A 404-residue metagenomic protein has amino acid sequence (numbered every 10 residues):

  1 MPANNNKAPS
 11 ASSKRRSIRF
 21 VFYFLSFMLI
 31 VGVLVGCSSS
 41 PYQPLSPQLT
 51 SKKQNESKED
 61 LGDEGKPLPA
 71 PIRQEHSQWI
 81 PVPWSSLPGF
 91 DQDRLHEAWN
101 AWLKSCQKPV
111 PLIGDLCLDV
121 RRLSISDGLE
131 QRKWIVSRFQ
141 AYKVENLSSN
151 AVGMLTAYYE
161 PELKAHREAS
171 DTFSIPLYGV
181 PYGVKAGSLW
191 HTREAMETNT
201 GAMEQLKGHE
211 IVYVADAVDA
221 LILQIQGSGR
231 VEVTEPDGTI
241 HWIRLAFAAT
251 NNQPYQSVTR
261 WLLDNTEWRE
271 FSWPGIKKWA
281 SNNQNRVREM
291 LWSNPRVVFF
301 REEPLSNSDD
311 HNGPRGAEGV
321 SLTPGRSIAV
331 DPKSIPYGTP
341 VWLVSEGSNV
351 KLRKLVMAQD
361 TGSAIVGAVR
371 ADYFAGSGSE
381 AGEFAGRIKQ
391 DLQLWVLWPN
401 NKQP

Functional and structural regions predicted by a protein language model:
M1-S17: N-terminal secretory signal peptides that target proteins for export/translocation
Y23-V33: Bacterial N-terminal signal peptides
V35-D63: Bacterial Sec signal peptide processing site at the extreme N-terminus
S38, D310-P404: C-terminal soluble interaction/assembly domains
K52-S86: N-terminal low-complexity, Pro/Thr/Ser-rich intrinsically disordered segments that act as propeptides or flexible
S77, N150-V152, Q224, G238 (+6 more regions): A generic structural signal for short, non-catalytic loop/turn and secondary-structure boundary residues
Q78-L305, D309, S345: Secretory/export targeting leaders with adjacent low-complexity proregions
